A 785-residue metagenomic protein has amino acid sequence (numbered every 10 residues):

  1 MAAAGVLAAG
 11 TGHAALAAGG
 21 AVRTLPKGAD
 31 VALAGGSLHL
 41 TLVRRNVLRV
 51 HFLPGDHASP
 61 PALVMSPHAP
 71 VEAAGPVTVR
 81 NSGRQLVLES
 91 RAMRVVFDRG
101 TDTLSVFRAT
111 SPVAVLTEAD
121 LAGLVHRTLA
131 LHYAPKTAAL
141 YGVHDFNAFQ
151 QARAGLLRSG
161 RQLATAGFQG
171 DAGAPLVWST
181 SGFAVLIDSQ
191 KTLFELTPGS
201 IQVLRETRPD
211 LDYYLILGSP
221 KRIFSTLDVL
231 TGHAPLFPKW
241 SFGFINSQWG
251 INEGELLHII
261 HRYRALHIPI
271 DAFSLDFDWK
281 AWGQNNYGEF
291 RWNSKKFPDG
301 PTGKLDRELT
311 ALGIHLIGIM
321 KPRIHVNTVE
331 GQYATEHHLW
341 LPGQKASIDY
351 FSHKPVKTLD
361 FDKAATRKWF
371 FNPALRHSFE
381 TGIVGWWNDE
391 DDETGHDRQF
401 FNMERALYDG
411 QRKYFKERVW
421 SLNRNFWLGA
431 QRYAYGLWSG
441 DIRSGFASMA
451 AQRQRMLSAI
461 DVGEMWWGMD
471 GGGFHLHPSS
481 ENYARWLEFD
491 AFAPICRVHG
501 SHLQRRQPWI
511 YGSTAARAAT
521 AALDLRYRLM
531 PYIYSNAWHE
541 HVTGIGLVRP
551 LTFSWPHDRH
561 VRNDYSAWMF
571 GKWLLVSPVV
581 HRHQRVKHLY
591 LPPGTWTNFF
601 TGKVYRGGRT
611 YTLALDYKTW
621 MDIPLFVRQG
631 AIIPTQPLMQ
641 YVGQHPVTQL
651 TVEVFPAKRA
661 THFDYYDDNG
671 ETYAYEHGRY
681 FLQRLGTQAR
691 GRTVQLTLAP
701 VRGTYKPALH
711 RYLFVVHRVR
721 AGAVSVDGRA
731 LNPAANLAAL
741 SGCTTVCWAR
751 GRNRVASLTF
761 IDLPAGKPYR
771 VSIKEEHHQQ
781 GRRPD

Functional and structural regions predicted by a protein language model:
M1-H13: N-terminal export signals
G10-S241, N246-S247, E253-H261, L275 (+6 more regions): N-terminal accessory segment at the very beginning of proteins
G19-G20, V77, A265, T595 (+1 more regions): Short glycine-aromatic motifs
P60-P76, I348, M403, F599-W620 (+1 more regions): Solvent-exposed beta-strand/loop surfaces of large extracellular or lumenal domains
P112-I623, V627-R628: Catalytic-domain carbohydrate-binding cleft regions of carbohydrate-active enzymes
E417, I442, S448-R453, G728 (+1 more regions): Conserved, charge-rich beta-strand/loop surface module that forms ligand/interface-binding patches within domains
G602, T612-F655: Accessory carbohydrate-binding/adhesion or oligomerization-edge regions at the termini of glycan-active proteins
